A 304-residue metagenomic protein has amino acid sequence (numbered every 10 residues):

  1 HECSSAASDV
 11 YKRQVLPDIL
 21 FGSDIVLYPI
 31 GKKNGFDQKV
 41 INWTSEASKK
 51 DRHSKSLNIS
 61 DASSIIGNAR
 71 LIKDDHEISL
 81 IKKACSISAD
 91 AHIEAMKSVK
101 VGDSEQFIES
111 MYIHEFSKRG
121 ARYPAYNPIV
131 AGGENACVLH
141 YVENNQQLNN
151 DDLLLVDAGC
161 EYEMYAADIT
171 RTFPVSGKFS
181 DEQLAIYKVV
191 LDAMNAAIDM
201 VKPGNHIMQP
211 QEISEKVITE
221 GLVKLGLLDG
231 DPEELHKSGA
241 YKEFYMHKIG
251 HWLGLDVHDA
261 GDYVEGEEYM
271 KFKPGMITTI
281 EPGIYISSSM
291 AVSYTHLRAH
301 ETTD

Functional and structural regions predicted by a protein language model:
H1-A7, Y11, H296-A299, T303-D304: Single conserved hydrophobic/aromatic residue that forms the stacking wall/gate of nucleotide- or nucleobase-binding
D9-P124, E134-N135, K178: Flexible, acidic/His-enriched mid-domain "rim/lid" segments that flank
V40-K50, S60-I65, D103-D181, L235-H236 (+1 more regions): Short catalytic-site patches enriched in acidic/histidine residues that coordinate or position cofactors/metals
G102-H114, G204-K216, E234-L235, G239 (+1 more regions): An alpha-helix initiation/capping motif
Y123-N127, A166, G204-Q209, K224-P232 (+1 more regions): Flexible, glycine/charged-enriched surface loops at secondary-structure junctions
L153-N195, K242, G250, L255-D304: Charged, cofactor-coupling segments
I186-K224, P232: Extended C-terminal subregions enriched in glycine
